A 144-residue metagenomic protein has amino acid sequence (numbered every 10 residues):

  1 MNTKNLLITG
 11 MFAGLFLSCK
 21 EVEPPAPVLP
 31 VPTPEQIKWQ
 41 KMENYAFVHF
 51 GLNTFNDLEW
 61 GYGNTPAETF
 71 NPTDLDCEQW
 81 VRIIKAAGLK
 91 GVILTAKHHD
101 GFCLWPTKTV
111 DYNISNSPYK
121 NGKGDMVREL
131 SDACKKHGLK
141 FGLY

Functional and structural regions predicted by a protein language model:
M1-P24: Bacterial Sec-dependent N-terminal signal peptides
E21-Y144: Mature catalytic domains of secreted/periplasmic carbohydrate-active enzymes
